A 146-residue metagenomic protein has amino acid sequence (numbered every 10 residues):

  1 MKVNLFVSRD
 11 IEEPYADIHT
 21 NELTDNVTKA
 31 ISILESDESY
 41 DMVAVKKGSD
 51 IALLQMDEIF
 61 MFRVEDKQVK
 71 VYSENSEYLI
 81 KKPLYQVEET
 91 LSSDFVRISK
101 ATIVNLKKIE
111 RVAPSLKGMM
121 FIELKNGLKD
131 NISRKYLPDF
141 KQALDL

Functional and structural regions predicted by a protein language model:
M1-K29: N-terminal regulatory/sensing modules of transcriptional regulators
R9, E22, S49, L84 (+1 more regions): A broadly conserved detector of short glycine/acidic/proline-rich loop/turn motifs that flank catalytic sites and bind
T20-N21, K100, R134: Conserved residues at beta->alpha junctions
N26-A30, P83, S133, F140-A143: Hydrophobic side chains in well-ordered alpha-helices
T28-K125, K129: Conserved binding/recognition cores within well-folded domains
M120-L146: Hydrophobic secondary-structure block in the mid-to-C-terminal portion of proteins
